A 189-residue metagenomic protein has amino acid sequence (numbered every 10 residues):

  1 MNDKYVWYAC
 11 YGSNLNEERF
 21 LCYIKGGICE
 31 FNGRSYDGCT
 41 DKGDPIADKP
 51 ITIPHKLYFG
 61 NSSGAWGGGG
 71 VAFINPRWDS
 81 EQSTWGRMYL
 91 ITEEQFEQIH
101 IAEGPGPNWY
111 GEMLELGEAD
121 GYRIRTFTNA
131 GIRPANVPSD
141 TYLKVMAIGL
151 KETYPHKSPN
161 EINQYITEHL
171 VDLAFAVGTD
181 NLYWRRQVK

Functional and structural regions predicted by a protein language model:
N2-K189: Glycine-aromatic micro-motifs
